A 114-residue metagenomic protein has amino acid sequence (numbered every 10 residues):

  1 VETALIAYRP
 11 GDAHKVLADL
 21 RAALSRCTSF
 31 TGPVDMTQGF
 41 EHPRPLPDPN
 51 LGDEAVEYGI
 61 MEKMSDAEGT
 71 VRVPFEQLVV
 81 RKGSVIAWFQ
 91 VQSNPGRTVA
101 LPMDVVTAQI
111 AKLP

Functional and structural regions predicted by a protein language model:
V1-G69: A small/polar (G/S/T-enriched), proline-flanked helix-loop surface module common in exported/cell-envelope proteins
F40-L113: A short, solvent-exposed beta-edge/loop patch
